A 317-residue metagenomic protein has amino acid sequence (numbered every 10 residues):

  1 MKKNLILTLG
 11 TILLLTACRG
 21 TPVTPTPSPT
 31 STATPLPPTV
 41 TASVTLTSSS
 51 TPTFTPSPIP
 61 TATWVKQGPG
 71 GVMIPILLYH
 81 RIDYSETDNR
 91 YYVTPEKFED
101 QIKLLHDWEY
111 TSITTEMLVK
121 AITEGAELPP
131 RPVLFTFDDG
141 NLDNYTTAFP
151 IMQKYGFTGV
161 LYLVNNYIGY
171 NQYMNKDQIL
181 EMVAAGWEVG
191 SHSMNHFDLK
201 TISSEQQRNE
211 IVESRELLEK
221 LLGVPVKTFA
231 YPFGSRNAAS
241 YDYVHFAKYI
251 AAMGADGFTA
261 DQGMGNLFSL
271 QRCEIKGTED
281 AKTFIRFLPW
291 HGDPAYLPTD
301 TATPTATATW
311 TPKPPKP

Functional and structural regions predicted by a protein language model:
M1-N4: Positively charged n-region of N-terminal signal peptides that target proteins for export
L15-A17: C-terminal motif of bacterial Sec signal peptides marking the signal peptidase cleavage site
R19-T21: Bacterial signal peptide processing site
T24-T55: Post-signal peptide N-terminal segment of mature Sec-exported envelope proteins
P38-V40, F54-T136, L142-D143, T201-P317: C-terminal active-site subregion of NodB/CE4 polysaccharide deacetylases
F149-F157, M174-S191, D261-M264: Acidic (Asp/Glu)-rich catalytic clusters
Y162, H192, A252-G254: Short beta-strand and adjacent tight-turn residues that come in two discontinuous sequence segments and form the edges
G190-E205: Substrate-binding clefts and substrate-entry loops adjacent to catalytic sites of polymer-processing enzymes acting on
